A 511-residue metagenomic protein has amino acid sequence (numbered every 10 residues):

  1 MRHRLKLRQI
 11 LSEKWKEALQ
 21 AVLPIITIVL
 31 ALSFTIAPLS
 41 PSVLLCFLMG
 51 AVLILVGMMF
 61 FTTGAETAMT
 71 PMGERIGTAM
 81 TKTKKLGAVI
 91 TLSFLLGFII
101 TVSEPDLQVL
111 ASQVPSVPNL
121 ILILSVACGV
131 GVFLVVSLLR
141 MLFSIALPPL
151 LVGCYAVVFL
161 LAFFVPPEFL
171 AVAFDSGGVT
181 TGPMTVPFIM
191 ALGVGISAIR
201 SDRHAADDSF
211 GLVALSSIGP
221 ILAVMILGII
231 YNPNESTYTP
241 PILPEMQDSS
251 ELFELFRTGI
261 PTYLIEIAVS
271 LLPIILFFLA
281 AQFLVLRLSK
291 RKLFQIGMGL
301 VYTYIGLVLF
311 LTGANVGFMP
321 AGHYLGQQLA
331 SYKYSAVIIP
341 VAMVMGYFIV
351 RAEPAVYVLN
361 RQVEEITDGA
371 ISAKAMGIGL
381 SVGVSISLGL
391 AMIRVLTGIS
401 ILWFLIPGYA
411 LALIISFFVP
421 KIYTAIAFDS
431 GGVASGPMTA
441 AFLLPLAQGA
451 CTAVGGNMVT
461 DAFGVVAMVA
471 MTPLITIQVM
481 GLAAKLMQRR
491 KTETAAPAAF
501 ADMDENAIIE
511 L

Functional and structural regions predicted by a protein language model:
M1-A18, V22, G73-G87, S201-S209 (+6 more regions): Intrinsically disordered, low-complexity non-transmembrane regions of multi-pass membrane transporters
R2, S137-V152, E168, R200-M246 (+5 more regions): Juxtamembrane and boundary regions of transmembrane helices in multi-pass small-molecule transporters and channels
E13-A21, L45-A51, A79-G87, L147-V152 (+3 more regions): Alpha-helical transmembrane segments and their helix-start/interface "positive-inside/aromatic belt" motifs in integral
L23-I36, G50-F60, L92-I99, G129-R140 (+10 more regions): Hydrophobic core segments of alpha-helical transmembrane domains in multi-pass membrane transport and ion-translocation
A31-L45, A65-G73, I99-V114, F133-S144 (+11 more regions): Transmembrane helix-loop junctions in multi-pass membrane proteins
L45-C46, G64, A111-I123, M141-A156 (+7 more regions): Transmembrane helix-loop boundary segments of multi-pass membrane transporters
G77-T78, L86-V157, S335-S416: Helix-loop-helix junctions within the multi-pass membrane cores of secondary transporters/permeases
I242-A355: Transmembrane helical segments that form the transport core of multi-pass membrane transport proteins
